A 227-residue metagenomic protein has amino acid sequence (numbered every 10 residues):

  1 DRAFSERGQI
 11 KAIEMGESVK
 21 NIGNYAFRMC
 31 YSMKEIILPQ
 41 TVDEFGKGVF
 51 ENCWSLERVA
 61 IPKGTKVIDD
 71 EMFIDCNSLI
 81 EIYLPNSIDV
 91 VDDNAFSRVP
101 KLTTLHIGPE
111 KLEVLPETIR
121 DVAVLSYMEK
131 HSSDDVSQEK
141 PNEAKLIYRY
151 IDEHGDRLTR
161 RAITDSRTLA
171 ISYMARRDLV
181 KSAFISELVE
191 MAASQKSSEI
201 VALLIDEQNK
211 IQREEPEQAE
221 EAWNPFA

Functional and structural regions predicted by a protein language model:
D1-A3, G23-A26, G46-V49, D69-M72 (+1 more regions): Consensus positions within tandem repeat domains that build extended binding/scaffold surfaces
F4, D43, P225-F226: Short, aromatic- and cysteine-enriched interfacial helices/patches that mediate contacts at lipid membranes
R7-N21, Y31-E44, W54-V67, N77-V90 (+4 more regions): Structural signature of tandem-repeat unit edges
L115, S126-M128, V201, E207-A227: Long, helix-rich interaction regions
Y150, R177-D178, Q195, E207 (+1 more regions): Residue-level signature of the C-terminal ends
L169-A170, E199-I200: Conserved ankyrin/ankyrin-like repeat signature
